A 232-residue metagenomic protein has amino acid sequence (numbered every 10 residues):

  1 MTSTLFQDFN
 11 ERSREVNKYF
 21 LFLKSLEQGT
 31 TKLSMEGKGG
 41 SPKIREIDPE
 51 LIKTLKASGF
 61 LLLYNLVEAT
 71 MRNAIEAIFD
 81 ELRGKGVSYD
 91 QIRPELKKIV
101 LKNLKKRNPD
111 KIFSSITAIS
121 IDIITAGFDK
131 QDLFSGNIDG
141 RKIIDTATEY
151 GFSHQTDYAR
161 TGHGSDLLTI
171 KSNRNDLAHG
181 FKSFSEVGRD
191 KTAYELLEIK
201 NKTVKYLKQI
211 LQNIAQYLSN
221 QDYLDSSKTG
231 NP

Functional and structural regions predicted by a protein language model:
M1-L61, D90-Q91: Charged alpha-helical initiation segments
M1-T4, G40, I44-L51, K56 (+7 more regions): Sparse, context-dependent recognition of short Cys/His-centered cofactor- or disulfide-binding micro-motifs
T4-Q28, K32, E149-P232: Polyanionic, low-complexity intrinsically disordered segments
N10, T54, F128, D139 (+1 more regions): Intrinsically disordered, low-complexity sequence elements enriched in Ser/Thr/Gly/Pro
E36, G40-G59, A69, N73 (+6 more regions): Residue-level signal for well-ordered alpha-helical segments
G37, Y89, R93-P94, V204-L207: Short, surface-exposed, polar/charged, turn-prone segments marking secondary-structure boundaries
K53-F60, N65, T70, A74 (+3 more regions): Functionally constrained cores in energy, signaling, and assembly domains
L62-L63, V67-H163, L167: Helix-loop junctions and short alpha-helical segments
